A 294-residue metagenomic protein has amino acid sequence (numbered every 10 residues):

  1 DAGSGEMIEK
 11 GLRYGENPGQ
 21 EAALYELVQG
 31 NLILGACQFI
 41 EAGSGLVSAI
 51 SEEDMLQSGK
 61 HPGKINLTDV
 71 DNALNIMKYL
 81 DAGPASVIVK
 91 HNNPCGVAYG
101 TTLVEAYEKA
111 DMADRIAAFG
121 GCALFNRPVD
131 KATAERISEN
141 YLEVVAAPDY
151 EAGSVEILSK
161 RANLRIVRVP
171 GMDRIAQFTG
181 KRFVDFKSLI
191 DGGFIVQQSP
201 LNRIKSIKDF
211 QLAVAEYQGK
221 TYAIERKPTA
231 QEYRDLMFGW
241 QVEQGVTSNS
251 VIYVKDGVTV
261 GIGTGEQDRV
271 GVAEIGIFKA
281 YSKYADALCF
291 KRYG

Functional and structural regions predicted by a protein language model:
D1-T221, E225, E232-S250: Active-site loops and adjacent core secondary-structure elements that bind or stabilize anionic groups
I65, Q231, T264-D268: Alpha-helix N-cap/loop-to-helix boundary motif
C95-R115, I252, V260-G294: Glycine- and Gly-Pro-enriched alpha-helical subdomains that act as flexible, kink-prone "lid/hinge" or packing modules
